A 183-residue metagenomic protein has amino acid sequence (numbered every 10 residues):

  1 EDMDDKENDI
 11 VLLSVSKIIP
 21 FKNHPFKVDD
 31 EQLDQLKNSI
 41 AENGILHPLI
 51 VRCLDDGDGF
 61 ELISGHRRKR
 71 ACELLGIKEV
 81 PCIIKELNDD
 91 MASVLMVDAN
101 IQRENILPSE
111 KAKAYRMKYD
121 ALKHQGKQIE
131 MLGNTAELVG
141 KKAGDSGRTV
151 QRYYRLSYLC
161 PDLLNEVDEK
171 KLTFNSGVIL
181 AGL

Functional and structural regions predicted by a protein language model:
E1-K85, A92-Q102: Short, charged/polar connector segments at secondary-structure boundaries
P25-K27, D34, R70-Y158, N165 (+2 more regions): Amphipathic, charge-rich alpha-helical segments that serve as recognition/docking helices
K170: Basic, low-complexity intrinsically disordered segments
